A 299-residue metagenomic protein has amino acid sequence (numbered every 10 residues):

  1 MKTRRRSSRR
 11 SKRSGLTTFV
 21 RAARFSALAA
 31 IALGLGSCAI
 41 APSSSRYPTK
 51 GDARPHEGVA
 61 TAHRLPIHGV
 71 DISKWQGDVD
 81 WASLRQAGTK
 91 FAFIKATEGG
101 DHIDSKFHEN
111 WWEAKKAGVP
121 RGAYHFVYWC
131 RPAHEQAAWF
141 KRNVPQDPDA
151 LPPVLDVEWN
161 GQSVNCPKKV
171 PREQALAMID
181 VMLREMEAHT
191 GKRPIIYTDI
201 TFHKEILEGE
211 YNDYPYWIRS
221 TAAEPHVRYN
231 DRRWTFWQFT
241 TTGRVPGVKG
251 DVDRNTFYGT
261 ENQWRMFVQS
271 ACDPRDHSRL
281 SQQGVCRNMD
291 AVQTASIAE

Functional and structural regions predicted by a protein language model:
M1-R13: Arg/Lys-rich, intrinsically disordered low-complexity tails that mediate electrostatic binding and condensation
R10-A27: Bacterial N-terminal signal peptides that target proteins for export
G34-S37: C-terminal motif of bacterial Sec signal peptides marking the signal peptidase cleavage site
P42-G69, H203, Y211-E299: Functionally critical loop-and-helix segments that line ligand-binding/catalytic clefts of soluble enzyme domains
A62-D78, K95-V181, E187-H189: Substrate-binding cleft of extracellular glycoside hydrolase catalytic domains
K90, P120, R193: Residue-level detector of anion-binding/catalytic polar loops
P152-N230: Catalytic domains of cell-wall/extracellular-matrix polysaccharide-remodeling enzymes, centered on de-N-acetylation
